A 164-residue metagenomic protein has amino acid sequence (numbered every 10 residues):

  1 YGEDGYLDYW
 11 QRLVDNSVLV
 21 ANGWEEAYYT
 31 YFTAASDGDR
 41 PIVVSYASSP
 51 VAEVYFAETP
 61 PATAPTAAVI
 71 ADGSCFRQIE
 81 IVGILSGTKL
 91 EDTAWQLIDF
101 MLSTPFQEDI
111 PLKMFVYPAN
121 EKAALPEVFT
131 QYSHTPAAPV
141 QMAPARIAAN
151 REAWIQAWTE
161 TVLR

Functional and structural regions predicted by a protein language model:
Y1, V14-V18, T33-D37, K89 (+3 more regions): Sec-exported extracytoplasmic/periplasmic mature domains
Y1-A68: Ligand-binding pocket segment of bilobal, Venus flytrap-like solute-binding proteins
E3-Y6, A21, E25, V43 (+3 more regions): Solvent-exposed, acidic/flexible segments
G5-D8, G23, A27-Y31, A52 (+6 more regions): Extracytoplasmic/secreted proteins, especially bacterial periplasmic and envelope-associated proteins
A68-V69, I84: Generic preference for hydrophobic
V69-R77: Venus flytrap/periplasmic-binding-protein-like
F76, E80-A143: Mature extracytoplasmic/periplasmic domains
T135-R164: Conserved C-terminal helix/tail region of periplasmic/extracytoplasmic solute-binding proteins
